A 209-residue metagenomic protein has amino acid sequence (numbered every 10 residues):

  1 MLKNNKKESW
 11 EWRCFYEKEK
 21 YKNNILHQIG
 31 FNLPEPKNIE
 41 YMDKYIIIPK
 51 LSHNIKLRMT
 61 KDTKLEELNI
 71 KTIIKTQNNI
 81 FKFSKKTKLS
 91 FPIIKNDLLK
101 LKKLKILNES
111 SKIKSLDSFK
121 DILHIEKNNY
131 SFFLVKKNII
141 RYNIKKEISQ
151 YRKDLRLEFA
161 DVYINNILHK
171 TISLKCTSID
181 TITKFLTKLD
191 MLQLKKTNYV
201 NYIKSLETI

Functional and structural regions predicted by a protein language model:
M1-I209: Phosphate-end processing signature that detects enzymes handling 5′-triphosphorylated RNA and polyphosphate
